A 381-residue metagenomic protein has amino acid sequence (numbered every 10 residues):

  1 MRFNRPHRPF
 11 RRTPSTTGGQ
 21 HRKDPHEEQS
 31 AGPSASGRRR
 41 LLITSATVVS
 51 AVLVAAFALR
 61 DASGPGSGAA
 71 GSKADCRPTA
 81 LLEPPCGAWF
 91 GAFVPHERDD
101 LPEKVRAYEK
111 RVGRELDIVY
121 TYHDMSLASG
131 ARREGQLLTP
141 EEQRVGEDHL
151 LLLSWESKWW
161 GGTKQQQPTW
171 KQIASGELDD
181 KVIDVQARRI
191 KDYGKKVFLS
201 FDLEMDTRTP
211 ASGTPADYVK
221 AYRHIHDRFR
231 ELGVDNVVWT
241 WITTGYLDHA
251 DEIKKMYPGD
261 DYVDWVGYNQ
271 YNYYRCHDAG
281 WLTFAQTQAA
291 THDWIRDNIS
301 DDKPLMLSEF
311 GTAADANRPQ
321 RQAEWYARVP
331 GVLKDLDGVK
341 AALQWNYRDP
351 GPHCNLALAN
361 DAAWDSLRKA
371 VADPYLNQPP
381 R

Functional and structural regions predicted by a protein language model:
R2-H7, G32, L53-Y120, A372-R381: N-terminal module-boundary/linker segments of secreted carbohydrate-active enzymes
G37-A62: Secretory targeting and sorting signals
C76, A80-L178, T312, Q344: N-terminal substrate-binding region of glycoside hydrolase catalytic domains
T79-H96, V197, P304-R381: Substrate-binding cleft of secreted/luminal carbohydrate-active enzymes
F93, D202, H226, R230-D251 (+2 more regions): Aromatic-lined carbohydrate-recognition surfaces of secreted/lumenal glycan-active proteins
E115-D124, L153, I253-T283, W345: Aromatic- and acid-rich polysaccharide-binding/catalytic face of secreted or lumenal carbohydrate-active enzymes
G130-W241: Substrate-binding cleft of extracellular glycoside hydrolase catalytic domains
G135-E156, Y271-A313, A372: Glycoside hydrolase catalytic-domain groove-lining segments
